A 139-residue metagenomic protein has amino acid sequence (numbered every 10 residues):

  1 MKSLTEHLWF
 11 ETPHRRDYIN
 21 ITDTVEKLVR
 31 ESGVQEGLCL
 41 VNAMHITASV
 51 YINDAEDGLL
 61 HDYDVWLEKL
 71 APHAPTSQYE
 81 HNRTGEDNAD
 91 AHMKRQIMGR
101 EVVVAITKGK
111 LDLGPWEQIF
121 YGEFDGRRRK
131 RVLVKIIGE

Functional and structural regions predicted by a protein language model:
M1-E139: Active-site histidine-anchored catalytic micro-motif
